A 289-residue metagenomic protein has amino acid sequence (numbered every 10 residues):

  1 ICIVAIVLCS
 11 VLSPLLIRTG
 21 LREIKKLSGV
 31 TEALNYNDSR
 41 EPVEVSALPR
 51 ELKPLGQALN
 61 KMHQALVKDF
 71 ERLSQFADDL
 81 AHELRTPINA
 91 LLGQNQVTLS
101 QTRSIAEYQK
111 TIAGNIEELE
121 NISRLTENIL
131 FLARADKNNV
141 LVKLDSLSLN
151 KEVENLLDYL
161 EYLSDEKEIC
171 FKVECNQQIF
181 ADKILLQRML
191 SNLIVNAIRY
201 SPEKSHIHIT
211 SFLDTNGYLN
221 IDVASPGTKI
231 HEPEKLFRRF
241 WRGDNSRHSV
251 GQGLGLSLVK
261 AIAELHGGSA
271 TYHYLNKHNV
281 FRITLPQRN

Functional and structural regions predicted by a protein language model:
I1-L80, L84, N89-S100, S104-A106 (+8 more regions): Membrane-proximal HAMP signal-relay module
S39, Y162-K172: Short conserved segments within the C-terminal catalytic ATPase subdomain
P49, K53, K143-D158: A conserved beta-strand-to-alpha-helix junction within the catalytic ATP-binding
K137-V142, Q178-L185: Conserved micro-motifs of the catalytic ATP-binding
A197-I198: Short helix-loop "hinge" at the ATP-lid/N-box region of the Bergerat-fold HATPase_c
K204-G217: Short beta-strand/loop element within the Bergerat-fold HATPase_c
I230-R242: Short conserved segment of the HATPase_c
